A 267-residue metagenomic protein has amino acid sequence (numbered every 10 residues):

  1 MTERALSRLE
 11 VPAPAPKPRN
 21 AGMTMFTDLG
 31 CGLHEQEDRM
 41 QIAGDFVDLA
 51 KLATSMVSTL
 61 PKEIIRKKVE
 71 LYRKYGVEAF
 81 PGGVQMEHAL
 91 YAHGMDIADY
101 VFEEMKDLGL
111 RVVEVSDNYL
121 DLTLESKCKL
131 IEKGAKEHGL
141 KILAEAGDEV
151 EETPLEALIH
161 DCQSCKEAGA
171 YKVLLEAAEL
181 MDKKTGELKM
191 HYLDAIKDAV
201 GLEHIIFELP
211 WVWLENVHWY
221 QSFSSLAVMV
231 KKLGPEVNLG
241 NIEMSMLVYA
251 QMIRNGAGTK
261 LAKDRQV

Functional and structural regions predicted by a protein language model:
M1-V69: Conserved N-terminal beta1-alpha1 strand-loop-helix module at the mouth
A5-R8, V200-V267: C-terminal alpha-helical cap/extension of soluble enzyme domains
E10-A13, H34, S58-L71, L90-D99 (+5 more regions): Active-site-adjacent beta->alpha loops and helix N-cap segments on the catalytic face of soluble alpha/beta enzymes
N20-E35, A53-S58, F80-I97, L143-A157 (+1 more regions): Active-site mouth loops of central-metabolism enzymes
A21-T27, V47-L52, A79-G82, V113-V115 (+4 more regions): Hydrophobic faces of well-ordered beta-strands that scaffold small-molecule active sites in alpha/beta enzyme cores
E37-F46, E63-G76, D99-G109, K129-E137 (+3 more regions): Acidic (Asp/Glu)-rich catalytic clusters
A53-T54, L108, V112-Y119, S164-D182 (+1 more regions): Glycine-rich phosphate-binding active-site loops on the catalytic face of alpha/beta enzymes
A135, K141-G147, L155-E156, C162-Y171 (+1 more regions): Histidine/lysine/aspartate-rich catalytic loop segments that bind and position anionic ligands
